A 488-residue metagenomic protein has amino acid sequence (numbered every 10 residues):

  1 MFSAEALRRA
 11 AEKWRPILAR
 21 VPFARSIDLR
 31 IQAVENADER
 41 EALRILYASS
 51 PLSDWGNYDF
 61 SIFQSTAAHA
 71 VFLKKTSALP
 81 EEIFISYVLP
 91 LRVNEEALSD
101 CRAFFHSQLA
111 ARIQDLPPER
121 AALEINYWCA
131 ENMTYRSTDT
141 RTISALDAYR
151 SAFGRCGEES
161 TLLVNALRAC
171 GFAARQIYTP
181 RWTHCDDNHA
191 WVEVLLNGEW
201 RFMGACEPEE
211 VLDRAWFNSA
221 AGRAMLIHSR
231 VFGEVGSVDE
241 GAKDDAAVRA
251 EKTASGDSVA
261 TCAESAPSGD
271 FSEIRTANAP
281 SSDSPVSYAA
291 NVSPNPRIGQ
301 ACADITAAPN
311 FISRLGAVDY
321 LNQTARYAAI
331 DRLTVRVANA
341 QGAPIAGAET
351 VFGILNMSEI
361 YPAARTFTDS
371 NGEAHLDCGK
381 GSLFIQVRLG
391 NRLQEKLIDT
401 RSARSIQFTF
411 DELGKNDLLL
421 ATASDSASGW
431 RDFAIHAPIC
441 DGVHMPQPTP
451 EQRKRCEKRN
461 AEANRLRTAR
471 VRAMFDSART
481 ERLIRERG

Functional and structural regions predicted by a protein language model:
A4-S151, D239, T449-G488: Secondary-structure boundary elements
A111-R112, A121, Y127, R136-L146 (+3 more regions): Hydrophobic/aromatic-rich core segments of domains that either
A307, F311-R326, I398-M445: Extracellular beta-sheet/turn segments enriched in Thr/Pro/Gly and aliphatic residues
D331-G342: A short, amphipathic beta-strand motif
A340-E359, G379-S382: Short, ordered, surface-exposed loop/turn motifs in non-cytosolic proteins
N356-D377: Short, acidic Ser/Thr/Gly-rich low-complexity loop/linker segments typical of extracellular and cell-surface proteins
E373-F384, R388-N391, I398-T400: Short Pro-Gly-centered beta-turn/loop motif in secreted/extracellular proteins
